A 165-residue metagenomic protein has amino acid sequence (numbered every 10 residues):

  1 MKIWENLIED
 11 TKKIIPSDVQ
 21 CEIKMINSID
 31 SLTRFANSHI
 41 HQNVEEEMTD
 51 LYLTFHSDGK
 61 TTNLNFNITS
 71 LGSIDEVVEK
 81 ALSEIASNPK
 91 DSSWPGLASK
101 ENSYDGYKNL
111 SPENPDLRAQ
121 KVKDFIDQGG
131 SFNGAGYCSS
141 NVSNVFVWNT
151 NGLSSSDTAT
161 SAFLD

Functional and structural regions predicted by a protein language model:
M1, T62-N65, N102-P112, D165: Charged, low-complexity surface segments at secondary-structure and domain boundaries
M1-T54: N-terminal basic/disordered segments at the start of proteins
E5-N6, V19-L32, G72-D157: Acidic low-complexity segments
S31-A86: N-terminal alpha-helical targeting/anchoring segments
D157-D165: Internal metal/ion-chelating core segments
